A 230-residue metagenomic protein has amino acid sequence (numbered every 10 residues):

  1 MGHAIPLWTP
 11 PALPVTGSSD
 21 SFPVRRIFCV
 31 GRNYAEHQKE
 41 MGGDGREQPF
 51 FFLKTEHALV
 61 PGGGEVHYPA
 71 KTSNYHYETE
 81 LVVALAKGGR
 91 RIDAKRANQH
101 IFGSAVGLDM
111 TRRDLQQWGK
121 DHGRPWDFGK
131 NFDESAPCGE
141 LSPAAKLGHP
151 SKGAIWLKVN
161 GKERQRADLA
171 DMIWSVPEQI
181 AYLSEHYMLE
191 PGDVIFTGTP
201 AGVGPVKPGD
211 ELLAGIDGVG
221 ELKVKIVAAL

Functional and structural regions predicted by a protein language model:
M1-F102: Extended, compositionally biased flexible segments
G2-S21, H37, G43-G45, R113-L230: Catalytic-pocket segment enriched in acidic/His residues
F52-K54, P61, Y77, V106 (+3 more regions): General beta-strand structural signal in soluble alpha/beta enzymes
E78-V82, I101-A105, K152-A154, E211 (+1 more regions): Broad gene-expression machinery/nucleic-acid interaction feature
